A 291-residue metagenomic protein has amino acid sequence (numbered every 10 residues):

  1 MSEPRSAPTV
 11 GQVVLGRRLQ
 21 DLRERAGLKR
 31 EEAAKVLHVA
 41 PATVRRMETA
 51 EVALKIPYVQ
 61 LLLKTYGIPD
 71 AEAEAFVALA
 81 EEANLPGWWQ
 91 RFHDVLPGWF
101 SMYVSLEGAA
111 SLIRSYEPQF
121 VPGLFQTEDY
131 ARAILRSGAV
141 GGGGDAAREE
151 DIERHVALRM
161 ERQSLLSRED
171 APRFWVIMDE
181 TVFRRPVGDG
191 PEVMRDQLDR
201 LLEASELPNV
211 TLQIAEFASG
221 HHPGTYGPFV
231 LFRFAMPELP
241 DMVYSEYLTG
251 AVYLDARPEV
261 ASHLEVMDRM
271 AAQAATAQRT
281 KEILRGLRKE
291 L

Functional and structural regions predicted by a protein language model:
S2-D21, R25, R30-K35, T49 (+3 more regions): Interdomain hinge/linker segments and adjacent boundary elements that couple functional modules
I177, G188-L291: C-terminal regulatory/effector modules of DNA-binding transcriptional regulators
